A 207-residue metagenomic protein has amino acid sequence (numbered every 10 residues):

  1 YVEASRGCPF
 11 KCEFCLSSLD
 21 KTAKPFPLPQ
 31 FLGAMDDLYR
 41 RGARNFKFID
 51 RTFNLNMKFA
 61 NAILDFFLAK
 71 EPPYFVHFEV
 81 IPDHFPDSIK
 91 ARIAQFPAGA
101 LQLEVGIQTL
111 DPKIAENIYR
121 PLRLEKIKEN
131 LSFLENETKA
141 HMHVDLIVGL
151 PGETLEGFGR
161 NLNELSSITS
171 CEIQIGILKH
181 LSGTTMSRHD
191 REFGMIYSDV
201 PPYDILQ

Functional and structural regions predicted by a protein language model:
Y1-T138: Radical SAM [4Fe-4S] cluster-binding motif and immediate context
M57-K58, I107, P112-I118, V148-G157 (+1 more regions): Flexible glycine/acidic-rich beta-alpha junction loops that bind and position SAM and/or redox cofactors in anaerobic
L64-F66, N161-L162, D190-G194: Short, hinge-like loop/turn segments at secondary-structure boundaries
I89-I93, G152-S167: Catalytic cores of alpha/beta
Q95-L101, L165-I173: Structural recognition of alpha->loop->beta junctions
